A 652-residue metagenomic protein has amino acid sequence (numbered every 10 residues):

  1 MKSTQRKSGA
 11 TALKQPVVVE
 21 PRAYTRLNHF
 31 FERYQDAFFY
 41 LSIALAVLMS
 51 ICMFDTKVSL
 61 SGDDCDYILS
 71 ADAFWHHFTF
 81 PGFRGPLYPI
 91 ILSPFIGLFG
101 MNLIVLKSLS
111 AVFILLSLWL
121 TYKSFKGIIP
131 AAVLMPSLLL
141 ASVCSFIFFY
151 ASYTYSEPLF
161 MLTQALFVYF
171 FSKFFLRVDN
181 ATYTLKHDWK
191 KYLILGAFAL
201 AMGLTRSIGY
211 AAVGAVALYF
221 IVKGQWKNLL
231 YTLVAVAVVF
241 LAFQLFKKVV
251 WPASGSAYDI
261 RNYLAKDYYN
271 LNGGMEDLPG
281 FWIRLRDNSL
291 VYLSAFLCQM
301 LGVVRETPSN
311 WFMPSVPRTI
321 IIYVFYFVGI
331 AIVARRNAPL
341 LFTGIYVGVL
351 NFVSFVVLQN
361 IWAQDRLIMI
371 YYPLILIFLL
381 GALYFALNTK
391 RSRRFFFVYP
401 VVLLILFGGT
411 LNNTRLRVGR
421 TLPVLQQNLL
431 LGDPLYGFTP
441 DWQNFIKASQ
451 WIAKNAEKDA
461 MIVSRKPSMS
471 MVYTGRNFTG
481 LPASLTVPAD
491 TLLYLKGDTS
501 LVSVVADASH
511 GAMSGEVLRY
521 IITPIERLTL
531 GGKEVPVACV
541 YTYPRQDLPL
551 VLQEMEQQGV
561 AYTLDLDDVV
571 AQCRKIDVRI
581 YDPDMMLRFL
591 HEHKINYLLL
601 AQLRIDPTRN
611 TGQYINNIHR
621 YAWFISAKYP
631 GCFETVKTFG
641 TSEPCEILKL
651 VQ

Functional and structural regions predicted by a protein language model:
V18-V19, Y24-H29, K173-R177, A211-L245: Perimembrane helix-loop-helix junctions
D36-F39, I43, D188-A197, L233-L241 (+2 more regions): Signature aromatic-anchored transmembrane alpha helix within multi-pass, membrane-resident enzymes that catalyze glycan
T56-S70, T79-P94, M101-I104, R206 (+4 more regions): Extracytoplasmic catalytic/substrate-binding loops of multi-pass membrane glycan-assembly enzymes
V58-S61, F80-R84, F95, M101-V112 (+4 more regions): Membrane-embedded glycan-lipid processing machinery
I68, Y150, S156-A165, M202-R206 (+4 more regions): Hydrophobic/aromatic-rich transmembrane helices and adjacent perimembrane loops
S108-I129, L166-F170, F325-A331: Transmembrane-helix motifs of polytopic, lipid-linked glycan transferases
A295-L341, N351-F352: Hydrophobic, aromatic-rich transmembrane alpha-helices and their immediate juxtamembrane boundary segments
L404-P467, L492, V505, G559 (+4 more regions): Membrane-embedded, lumen/periplasm-facing catalytic core of multi-pass transferases that use lipid-linked donors
